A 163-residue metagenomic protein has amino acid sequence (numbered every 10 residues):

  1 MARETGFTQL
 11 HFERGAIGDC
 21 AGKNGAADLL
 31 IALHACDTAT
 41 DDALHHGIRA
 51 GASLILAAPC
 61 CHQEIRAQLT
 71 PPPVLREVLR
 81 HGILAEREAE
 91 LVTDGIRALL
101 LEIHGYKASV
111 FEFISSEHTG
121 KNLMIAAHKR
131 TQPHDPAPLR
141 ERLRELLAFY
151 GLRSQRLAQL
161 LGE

Functional and structural regions predicted by a protein language model:
M1-E163: Class I S-adenosyl-L-methionine
